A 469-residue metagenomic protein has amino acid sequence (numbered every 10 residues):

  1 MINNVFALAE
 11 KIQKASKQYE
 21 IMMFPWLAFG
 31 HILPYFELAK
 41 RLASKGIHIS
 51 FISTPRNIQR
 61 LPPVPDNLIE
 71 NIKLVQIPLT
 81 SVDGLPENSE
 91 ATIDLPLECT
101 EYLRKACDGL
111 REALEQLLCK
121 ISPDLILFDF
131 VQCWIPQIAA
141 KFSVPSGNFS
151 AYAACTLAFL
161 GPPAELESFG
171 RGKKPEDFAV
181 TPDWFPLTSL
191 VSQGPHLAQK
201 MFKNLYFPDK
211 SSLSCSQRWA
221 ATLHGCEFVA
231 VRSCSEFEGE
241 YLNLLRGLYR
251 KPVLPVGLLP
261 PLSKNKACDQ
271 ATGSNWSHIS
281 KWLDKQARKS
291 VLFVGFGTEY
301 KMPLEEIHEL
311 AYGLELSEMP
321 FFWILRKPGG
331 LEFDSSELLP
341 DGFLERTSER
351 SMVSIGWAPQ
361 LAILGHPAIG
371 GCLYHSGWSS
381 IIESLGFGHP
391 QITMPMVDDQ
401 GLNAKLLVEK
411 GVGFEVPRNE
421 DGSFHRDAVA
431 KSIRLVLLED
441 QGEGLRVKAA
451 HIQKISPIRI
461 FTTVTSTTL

Functional and structural regions predicted by a protein language model:
M1-L469: Glycosyltransferase specificity loop/lid
